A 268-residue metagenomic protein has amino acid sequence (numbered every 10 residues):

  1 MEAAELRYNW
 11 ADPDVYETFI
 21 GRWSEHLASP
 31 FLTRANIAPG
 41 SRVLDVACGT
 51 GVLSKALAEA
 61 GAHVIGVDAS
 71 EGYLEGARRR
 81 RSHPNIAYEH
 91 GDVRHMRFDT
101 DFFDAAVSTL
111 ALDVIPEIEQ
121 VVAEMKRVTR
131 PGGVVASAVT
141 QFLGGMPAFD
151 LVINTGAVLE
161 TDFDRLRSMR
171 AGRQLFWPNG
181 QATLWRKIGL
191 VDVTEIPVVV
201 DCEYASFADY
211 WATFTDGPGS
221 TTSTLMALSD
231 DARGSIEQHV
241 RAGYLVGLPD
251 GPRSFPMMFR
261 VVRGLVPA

Functional and structural regions predicted by a protein language model:
A3-E5, N9-W10, T50-V52, R173-A268: Conserved Class I S-adenosyl-L-methionine
A11-G21: Class I SAM-dependent methyltransferase Rossmann-like catalytic core, especially the SAM/SAH-binding loop
R22-S41, A56: Conserved alpha-helix/loop element of class I SAM-dependent methyltransferases that forms part of the SAM/SAH-binding
R42, G133-V134: Short glycine-centered segments of the SAM/dcSAM-binding site in methyltransferase folds
R42-M96, A105, Q120: Class I SAM-dependent methyltransferase SAM/SAH-binding core
D104-I118, Q141: A short SAM/SAH-binding and catalytic strip from SAM-dependent methyltransferases
I115-P116, T129-P131: Helix-to-beta-strand junctions that scaffold the AdoMet/dcAdoMet cofactor pocket in Class I SAM-dependent enzymes
E119, K126, V134-A205: Conserved catalytic/acceptor-binding region of the Class I
